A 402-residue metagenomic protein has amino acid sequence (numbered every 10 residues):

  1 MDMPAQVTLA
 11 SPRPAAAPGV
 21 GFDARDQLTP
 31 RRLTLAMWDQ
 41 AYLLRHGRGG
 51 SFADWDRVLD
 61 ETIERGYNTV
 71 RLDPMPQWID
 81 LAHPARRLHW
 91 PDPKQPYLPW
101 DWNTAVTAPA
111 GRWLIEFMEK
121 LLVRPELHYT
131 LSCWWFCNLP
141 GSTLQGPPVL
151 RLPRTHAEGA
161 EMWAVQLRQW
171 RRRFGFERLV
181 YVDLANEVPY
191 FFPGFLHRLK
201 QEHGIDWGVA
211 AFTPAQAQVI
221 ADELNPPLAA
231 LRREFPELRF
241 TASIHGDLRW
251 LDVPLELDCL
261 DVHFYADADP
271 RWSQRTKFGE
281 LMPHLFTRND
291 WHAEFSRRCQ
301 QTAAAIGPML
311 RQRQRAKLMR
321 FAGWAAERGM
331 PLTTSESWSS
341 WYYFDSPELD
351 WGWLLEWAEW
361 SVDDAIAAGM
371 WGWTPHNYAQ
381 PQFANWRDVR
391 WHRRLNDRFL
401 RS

Functional and structural regions predicted by a protein language model:
M1-R71, H83, W324: N-terminal carbohydrate-binding accessory modules
P4-A10, P91-P93, L199-H203, F344-S402: Aromatic-rich peripheral "rim/lid" segments of glycoside hydrolase catalytic domains that contact and position glycan
V7-P14, E126-H128, C137-T302, R320-S340 (+1 more regions): Active-site region of glycoside hydrolase catalytic domains
A17-G21, D54-R57, E116, V165-W170 (+3 more regions): Alpha-helical scaffolding within the catalytic cores of extracellular/periplasmic polymer-degrading hydrolases
W38-F52, P91-R112, Q145-E161, V188 (+3 more regions): The substrate-binding groove and active-site-proximal loops of carbohydrate-active enzymes, especially glycoside
F52-P140, V209-T241, F321-W324, G352-A368 (+1 more regions): Aromatic-lined substrate-binding rim segments of carbohydrate-active enzymes
R71-I79, C133-L139, A185, E336-S339 (+1 more regions): Short, solvent-exposed turn/loop segments enriched in Gly/Ser/Thr/Pro and often Arg
L81-H83, S142, G194-F195, D252-P254 (+2 more regions): A short acidic (Asp/Glu
